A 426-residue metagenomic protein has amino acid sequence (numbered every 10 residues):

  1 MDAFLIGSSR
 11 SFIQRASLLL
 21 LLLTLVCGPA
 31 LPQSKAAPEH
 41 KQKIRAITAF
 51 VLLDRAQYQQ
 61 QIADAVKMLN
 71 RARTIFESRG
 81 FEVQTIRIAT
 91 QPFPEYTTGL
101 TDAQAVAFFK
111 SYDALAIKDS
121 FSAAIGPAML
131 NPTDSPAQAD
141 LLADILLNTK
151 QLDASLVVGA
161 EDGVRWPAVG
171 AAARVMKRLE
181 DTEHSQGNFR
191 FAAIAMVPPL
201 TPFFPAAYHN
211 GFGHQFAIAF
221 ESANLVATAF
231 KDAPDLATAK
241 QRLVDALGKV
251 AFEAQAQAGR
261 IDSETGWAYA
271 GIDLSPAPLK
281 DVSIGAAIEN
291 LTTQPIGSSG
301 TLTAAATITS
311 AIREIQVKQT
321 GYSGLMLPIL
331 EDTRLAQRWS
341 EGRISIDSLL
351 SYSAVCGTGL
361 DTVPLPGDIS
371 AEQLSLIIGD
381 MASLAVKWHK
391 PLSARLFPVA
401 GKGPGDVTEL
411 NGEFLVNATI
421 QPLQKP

Functional and structural regions predicted by a protein language model:
M1-Q14: N-terminal secretory signal peptides that target proteins for export/translocation
D2-A3, G28, Q186-N188: Short intrinsically disordered, low-complexity coil segments enriched in acidic
Q14-S17, D281: N-proximal short alpha-helices
A16-G28: Bacterial N-terminal signal peptides
Q33-P426: Anaerobic metallocofactor- and corrinoid-dependent redox/one-carbon enzyme cores, especially those from methanogenesis
